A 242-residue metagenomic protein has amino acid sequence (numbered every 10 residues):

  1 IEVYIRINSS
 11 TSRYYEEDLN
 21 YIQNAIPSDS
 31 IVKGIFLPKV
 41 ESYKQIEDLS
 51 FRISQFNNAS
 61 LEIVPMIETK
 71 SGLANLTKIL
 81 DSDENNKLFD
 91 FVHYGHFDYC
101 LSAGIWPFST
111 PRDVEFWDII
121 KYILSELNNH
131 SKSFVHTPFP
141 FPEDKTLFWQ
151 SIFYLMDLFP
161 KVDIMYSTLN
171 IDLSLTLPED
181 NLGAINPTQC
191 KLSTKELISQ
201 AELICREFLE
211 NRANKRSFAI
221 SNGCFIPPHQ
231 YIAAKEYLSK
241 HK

Functional and structural regions predicted by a protein language model:
I1-K242: Expand to "…catalyze enediolate/carbanion chemistry for C-C bond making/breaking, isomerization, decarboxylation
